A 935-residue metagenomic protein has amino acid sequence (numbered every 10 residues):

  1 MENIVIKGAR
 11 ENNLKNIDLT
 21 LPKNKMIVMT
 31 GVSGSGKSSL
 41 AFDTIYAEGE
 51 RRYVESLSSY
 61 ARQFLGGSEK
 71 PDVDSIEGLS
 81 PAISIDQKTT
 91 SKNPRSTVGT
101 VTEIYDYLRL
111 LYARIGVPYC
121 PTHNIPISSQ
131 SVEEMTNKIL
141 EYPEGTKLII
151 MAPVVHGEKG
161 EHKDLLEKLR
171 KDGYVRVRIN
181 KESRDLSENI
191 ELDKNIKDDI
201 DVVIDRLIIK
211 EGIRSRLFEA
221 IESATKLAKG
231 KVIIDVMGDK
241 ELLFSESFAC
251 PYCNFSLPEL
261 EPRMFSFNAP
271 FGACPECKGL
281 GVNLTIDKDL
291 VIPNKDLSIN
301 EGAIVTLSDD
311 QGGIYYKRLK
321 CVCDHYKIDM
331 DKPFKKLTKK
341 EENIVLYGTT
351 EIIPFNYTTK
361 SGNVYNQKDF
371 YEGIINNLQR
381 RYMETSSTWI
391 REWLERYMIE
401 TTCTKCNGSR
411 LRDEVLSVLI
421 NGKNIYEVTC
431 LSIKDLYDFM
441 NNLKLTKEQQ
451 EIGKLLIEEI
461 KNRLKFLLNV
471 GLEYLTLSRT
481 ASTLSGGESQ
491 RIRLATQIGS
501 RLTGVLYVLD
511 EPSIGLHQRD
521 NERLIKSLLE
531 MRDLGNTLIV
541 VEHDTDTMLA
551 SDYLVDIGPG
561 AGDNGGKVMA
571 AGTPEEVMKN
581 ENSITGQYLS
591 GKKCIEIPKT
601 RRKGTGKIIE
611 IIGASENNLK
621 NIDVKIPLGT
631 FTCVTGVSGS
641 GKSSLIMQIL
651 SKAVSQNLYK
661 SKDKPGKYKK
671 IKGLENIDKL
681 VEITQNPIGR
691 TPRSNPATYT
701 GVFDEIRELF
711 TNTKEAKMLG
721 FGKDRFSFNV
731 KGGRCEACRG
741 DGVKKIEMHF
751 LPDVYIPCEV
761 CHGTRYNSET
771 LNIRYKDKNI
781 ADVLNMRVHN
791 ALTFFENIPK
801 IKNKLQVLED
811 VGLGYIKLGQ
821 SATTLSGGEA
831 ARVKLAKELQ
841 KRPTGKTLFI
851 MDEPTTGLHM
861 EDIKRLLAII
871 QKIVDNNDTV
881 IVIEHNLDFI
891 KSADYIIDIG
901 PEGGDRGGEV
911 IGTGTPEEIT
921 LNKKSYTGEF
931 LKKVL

Functional and structural regions predicted by a protein language model:
M1-L935: Conserved phosphate-binding elements of NTP-dependent enzyme cores
